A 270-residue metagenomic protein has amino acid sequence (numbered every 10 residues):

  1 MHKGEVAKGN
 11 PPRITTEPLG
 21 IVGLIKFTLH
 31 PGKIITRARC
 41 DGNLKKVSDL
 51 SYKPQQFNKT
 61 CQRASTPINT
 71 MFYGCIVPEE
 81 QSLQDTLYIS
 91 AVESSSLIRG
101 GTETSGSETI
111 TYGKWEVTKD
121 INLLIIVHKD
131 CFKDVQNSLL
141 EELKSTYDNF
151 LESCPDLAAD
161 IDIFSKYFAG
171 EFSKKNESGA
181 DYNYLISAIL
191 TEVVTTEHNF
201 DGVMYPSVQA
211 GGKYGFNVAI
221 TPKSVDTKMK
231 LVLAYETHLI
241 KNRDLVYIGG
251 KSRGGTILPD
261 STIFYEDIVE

Functional and structural regions predicted by a protein language model:
M1-T66, E80, R99-E270: Active-site and NAD+-binding cores of ADP-ribose-processing enzymes
T66-I68, D85-I89: DNA-binding interface regions
T70-Q81: Short, well-ordered beta-strand elements within core beta-sheets of diverse protein domains
L87-I98: Short active-site loop/helix that positions an aromatic residue
